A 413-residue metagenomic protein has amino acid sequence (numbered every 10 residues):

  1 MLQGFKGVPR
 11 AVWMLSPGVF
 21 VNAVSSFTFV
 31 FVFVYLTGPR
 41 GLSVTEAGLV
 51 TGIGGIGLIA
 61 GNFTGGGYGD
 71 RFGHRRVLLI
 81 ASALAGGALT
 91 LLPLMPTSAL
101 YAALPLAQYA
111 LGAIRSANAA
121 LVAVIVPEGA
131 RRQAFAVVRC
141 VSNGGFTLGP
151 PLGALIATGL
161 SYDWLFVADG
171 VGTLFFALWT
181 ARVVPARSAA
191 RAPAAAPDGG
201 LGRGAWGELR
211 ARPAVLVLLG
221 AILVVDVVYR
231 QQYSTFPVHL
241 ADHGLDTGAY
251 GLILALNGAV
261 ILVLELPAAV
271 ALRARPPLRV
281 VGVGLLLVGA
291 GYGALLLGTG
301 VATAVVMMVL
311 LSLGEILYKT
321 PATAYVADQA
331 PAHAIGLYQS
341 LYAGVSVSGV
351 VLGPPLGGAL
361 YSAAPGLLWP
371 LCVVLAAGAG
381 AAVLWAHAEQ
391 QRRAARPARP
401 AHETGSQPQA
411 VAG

Functional and structural regions predicted by a protein language model:
M1-P9, P185-L218, E403: Juxtamembrane intracellular "pre-TM" segments in multi-pass secondary transporters
F5-G55, A214-I253: Helix-loop boundary and gating motifs at the non-cytosolic
G61-G73, L264-P277: Helix-to-loop junctions at the C-terminal end of transmembrane segments in multipass secondary transporters
R76-T90, R279-G293: Structural signature of the two symmetry-related core transmembrane helices
P93-L104, L296-M307: Helix-loop junctions at membrane interfaces in 12-TM secondary transporters
P105-S142: Cytoplasmic helix-loop-helix junction between adjacent transmembrane helices in 12-TM secondary transporters
L165-A181, W369-W385: Symmetry-related core transmembrane helices of the 12-TM Major Facilitator Superfamily/SLC fold
I335-S362: A late C-terminal transmembrane helix in Major Facilitator Superfamily
